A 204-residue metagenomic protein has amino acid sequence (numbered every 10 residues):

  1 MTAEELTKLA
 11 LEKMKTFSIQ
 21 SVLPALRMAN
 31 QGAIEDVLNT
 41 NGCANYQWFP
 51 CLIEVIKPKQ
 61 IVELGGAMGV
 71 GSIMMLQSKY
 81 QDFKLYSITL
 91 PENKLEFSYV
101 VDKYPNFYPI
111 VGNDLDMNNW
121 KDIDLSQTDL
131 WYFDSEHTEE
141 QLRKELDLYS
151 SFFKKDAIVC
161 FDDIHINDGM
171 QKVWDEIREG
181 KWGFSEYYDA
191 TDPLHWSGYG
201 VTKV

Functional and structural regions predicted by a protein language model:
M1-T40: Rossmann-like AdoMet
E35-V204: S-adenosylmethionine/decaboxylated-SAM
